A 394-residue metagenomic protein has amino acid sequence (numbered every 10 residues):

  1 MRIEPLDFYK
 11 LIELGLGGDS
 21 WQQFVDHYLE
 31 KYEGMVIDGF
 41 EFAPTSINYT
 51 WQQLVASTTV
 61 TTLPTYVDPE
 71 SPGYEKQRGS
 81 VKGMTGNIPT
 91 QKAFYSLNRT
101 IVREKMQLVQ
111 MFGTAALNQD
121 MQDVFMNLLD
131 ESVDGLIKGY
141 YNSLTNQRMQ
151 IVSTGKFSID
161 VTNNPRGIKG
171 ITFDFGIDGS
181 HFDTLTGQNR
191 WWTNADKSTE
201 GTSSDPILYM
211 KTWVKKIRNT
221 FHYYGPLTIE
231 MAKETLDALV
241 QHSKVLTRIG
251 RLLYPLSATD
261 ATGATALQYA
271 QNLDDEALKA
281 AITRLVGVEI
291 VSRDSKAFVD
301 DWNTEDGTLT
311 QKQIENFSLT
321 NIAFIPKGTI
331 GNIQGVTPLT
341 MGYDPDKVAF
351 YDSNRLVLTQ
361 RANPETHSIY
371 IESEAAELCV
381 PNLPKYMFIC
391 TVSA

Functional and structural regions predicted by a protein language model:
M1, L14-G18, N118, S203-P206 (+2 more regions): Intrinsic-disorder-associated interaction segments
M1-Y49, V380-A394: N-terminal alpha-helical "arm" segments
L11, G15, F24-Y28, G139 (+4 more regions): Residues that form generic nucleotide/phosphate-binding pockets
G34-F112, D160, R166, G170-T172: Assembly/oligomerization interface modules of large self-assembling protein complexes
D38-T59, G135-T172, I177, T329-L356: Contiguous N-terminal and early-domain "leader" segments and peripheral loops that mark the onset or edge of a domain
N87-H181, D205-L236, E365-A375: Long, contiguous amphipathic alpha-helices that act as assembly "spine/axial" helices in icosahedral shell and virion
G167-A281: Extended, solvent-exposed, turn-rich assembly/linker loops in the middle of proteins
G201, V245-A394: Sequence/fold signature of self-assembling virion shell proteins
